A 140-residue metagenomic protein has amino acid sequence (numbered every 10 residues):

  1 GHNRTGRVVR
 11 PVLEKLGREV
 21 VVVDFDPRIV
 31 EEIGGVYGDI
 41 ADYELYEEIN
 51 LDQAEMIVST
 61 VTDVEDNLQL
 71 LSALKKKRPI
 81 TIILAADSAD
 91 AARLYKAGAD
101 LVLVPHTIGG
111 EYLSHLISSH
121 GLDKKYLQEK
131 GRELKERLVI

Functional and structural regions predicted by a protein language model:
G1-I140: Cytosolic regulatory regions of ion transport systems
